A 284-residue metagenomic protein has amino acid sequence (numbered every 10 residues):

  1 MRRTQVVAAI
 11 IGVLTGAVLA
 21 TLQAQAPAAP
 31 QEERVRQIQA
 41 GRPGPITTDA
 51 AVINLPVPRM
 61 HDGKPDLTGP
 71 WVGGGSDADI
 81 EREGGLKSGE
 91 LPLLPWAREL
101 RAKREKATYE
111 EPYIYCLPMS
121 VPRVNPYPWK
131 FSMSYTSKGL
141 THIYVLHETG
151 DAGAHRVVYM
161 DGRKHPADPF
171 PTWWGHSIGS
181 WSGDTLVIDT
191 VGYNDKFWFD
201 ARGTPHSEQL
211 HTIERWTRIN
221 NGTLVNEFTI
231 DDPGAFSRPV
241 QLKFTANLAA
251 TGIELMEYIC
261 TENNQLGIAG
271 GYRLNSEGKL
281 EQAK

Functional and structural regions predicted by a protein language model:
M1-G12: Bacterial N-terminal signal peptides that target proteins for export
G16, A20-K284: PEST-like low-complexity, intrinsically disordered acidic/proline/serine-rich tracts that flank trafficking/processing
